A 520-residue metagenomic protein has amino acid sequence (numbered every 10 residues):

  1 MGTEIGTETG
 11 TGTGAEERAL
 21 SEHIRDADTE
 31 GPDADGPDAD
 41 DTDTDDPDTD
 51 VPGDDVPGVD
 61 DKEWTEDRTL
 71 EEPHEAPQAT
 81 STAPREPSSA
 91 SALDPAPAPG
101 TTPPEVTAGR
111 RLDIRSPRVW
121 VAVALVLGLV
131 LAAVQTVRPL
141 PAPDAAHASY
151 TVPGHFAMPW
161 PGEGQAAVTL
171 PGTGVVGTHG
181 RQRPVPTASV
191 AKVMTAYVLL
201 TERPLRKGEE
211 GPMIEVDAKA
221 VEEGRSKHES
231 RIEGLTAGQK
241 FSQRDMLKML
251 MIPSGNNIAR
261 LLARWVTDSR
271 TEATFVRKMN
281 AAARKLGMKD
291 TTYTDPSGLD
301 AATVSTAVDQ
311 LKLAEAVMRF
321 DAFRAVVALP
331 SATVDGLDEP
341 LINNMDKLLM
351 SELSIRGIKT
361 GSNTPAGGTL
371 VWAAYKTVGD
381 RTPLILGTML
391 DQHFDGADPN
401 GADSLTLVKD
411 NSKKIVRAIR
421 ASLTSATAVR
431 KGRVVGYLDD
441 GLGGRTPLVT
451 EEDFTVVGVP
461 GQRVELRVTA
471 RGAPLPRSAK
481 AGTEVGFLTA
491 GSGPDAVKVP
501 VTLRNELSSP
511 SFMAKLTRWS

Functional and structural regions predicted by a protein language model:
M1-R110: Acidic/Ser-Thr/Pro-Gly-rich, low-complexity N-terminal segments of Actinobacterial cell-envelope proteins
R85, A90-T151, W519: Hydrophobic single-pass membrane-targeting/anchoring helices
V137, A418-S520: Conserved SxxK-family serine transpeptidase/carboxypeptidase catalytic domain of penicillin-binding proteins
R138-V308, D321-R324: Active-site-adjacent loops and short helices of periplasmic peptidoglycan-processing enzymes
F156-M158, G238, T360-P365, S478-A479: Short Gly/Pro-enriched turn/cap motifs at secondary-structure boundaries
E163-Q165, Q182, V190-M194, E209-G211 (+12 more regions): Extracytoplasmic
T201-G208, N256, D268-E272, V276 (+8 more regions): Bacterial peptidoglycan biogenesis and beta-lactam-recognition machinery
L329-L423, V435: A penicillin-recognizing enzyme superfamily signal
